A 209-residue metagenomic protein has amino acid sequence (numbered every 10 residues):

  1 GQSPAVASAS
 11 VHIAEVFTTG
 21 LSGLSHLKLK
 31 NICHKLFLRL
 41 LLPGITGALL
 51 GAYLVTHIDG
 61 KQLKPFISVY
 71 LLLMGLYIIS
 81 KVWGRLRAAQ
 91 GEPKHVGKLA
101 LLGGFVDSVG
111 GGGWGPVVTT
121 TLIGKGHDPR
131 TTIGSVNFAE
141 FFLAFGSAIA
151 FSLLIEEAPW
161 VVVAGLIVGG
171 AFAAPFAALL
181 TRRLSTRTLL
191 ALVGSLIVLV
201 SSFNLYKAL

Functional and structural regions predicted by a protein language model:
G1-L36, P43, L99-V109, W114-R182: Small-residue-rich hydrophobic segments that form or flank transmembrane alpha-helices in multi-pass membrane proteins
T19-N31, A52, G60, S68-G91 (+2 more regions): Transmembrane helix exit motif
C33-P43, F66-I67, Q90-K98, G134-F138 (+1 more regions): Cytoplasmic-side transmembrane-helix entry/capping segments in multi-pass membrane proteins
G47-G51, V55, F176-A177, T181: Small-residue (Gly/Pro/Ala) motifs that create kinks and tight helix-helix packing interfaces
L50, L54, F105-G112, S147-S152 (+1 more regions): Hydrophobic alpha-helical transmembrane segments in multi-pass integral membrane proteins
H57-Y70, E156-W160, L190-A191: Loop-to-transmembrane alpha-helix entry segments
P175-I197: Interfacial loop-to-transmembrane junctions
